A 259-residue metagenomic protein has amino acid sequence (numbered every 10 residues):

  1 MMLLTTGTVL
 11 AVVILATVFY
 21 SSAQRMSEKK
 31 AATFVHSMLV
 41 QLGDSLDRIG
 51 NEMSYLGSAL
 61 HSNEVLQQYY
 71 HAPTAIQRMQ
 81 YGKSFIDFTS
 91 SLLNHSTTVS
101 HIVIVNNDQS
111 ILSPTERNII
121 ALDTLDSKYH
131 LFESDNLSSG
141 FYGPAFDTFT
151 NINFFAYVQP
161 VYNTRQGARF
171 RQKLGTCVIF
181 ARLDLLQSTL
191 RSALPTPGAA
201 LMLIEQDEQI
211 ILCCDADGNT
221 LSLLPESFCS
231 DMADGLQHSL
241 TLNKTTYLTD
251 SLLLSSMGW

Functional and structural regions predicted by a protein language model:
M1-R25, K29, T33: Extreme N-terminal signal-anchor transmembrane helix of membrane signaling/transducer proteins, especially in bacteria
L4, T17-S22, N51, D87 (+1 more regions): N-terminal membrane-sensor/transducer module of prokaryotic signaling receptors
K30-R48: Short extracytoplasmic/periplasmic juxtamembrane "stem" segments immediately C-terminal to an N-terminal membrane anchor
H36, I49-S84, V105-N118: Extracellular/periplasmic ligand-binding regions of membrane signal-transduction receptors
G57, V99-I104, A199-M202: Short, hydrophobic-rich beta-strand element in sensory/regulatory alpha-beta domains
S84-S96, R165, F170-N219, S227: Solvent-exposed, extracytoplasmic
L93-L183: Extracytoplasmic/periplasmic ligand-binding sensor regions of membrane-associated signaling proteins
A216-W259: Extracellular/periplasmic juxtamembrane segments that couple receptor/chemosensory ectodomains to their
